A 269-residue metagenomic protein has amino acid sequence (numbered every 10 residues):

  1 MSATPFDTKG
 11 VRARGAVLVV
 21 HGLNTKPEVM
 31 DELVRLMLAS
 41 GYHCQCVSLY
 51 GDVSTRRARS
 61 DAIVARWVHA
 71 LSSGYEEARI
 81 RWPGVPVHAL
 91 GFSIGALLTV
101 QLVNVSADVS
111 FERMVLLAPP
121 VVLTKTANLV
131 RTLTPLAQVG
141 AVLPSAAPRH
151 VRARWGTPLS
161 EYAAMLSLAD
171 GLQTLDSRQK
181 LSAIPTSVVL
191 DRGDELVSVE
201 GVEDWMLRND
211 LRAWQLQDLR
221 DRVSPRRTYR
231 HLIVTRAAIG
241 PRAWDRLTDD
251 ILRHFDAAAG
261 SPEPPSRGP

Functional and structural regions predicted by a protein language model:
S2-D52: Short, surface-exposed "cap/lid" segments of acyl-processing enzymes
L33, V197-N209: Short alpha-helix in the alpha/beta-hydrolase fold that links the catalytic acid
S54-W82, P86: Catalytic nucleophile-loop/oxyanion-hole region of alpha/beta-hydrolase and closely related hydrolase-like folds
H88, R113-V115: Residue in the alpha/beta-hydrolase core beta-strand immediately N-terminal to the catalytic nucleophile
L90-G95, T99: Gly/Ala-rich beta-loop-alpha elbow adjacent to hydrolase catalytic centers
Q101-V105: Active-site signature of alpha/beta-hydrolase-fold catalytic machinery across serine- and Asp/Cys-nucleophile hydrolases
F111-E112, P119-I184, L190-V197, R212-T248: The alpha/beta-hydrolase serine catalytic core
D245-P269: Alpha/beta-hydrolase-fold serine-hydrolase catalytic core, especially in secreted/extracellular enzymes
